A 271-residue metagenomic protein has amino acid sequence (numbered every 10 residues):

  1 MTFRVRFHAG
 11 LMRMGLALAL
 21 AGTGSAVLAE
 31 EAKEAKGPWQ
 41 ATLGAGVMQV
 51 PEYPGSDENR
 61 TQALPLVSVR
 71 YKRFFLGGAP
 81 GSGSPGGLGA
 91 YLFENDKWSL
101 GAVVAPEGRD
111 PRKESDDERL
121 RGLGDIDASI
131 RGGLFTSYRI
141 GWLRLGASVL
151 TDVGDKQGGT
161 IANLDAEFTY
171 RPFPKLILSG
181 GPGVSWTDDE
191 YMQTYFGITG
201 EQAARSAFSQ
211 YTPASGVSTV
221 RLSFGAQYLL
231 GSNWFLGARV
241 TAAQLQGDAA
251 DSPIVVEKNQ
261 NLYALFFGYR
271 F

Functional and structural regions predicted by a protein language model:
M1-P38, S56: Cleavable N-terminal export/targeting peptides
E30-S84: Short glycine/proline- and aromatic-enriched beta-strand/turn motifs that initiate or cap beta-hairpins
W39, N59-P65, I126-G132, G158-A162 (+2 more regions): Residues that define the transmembrane beta-barrel architecture of outer-membrane proteins
L43-Q49, V69, G78-P80, A102-P106 (+3 more regions): Transmembrane beta-barrel strands of outer-membrane/channel proteins
A45-Q49, P65-Y71, G86-Y91, L134-Y138 (+5 more regions): Residues on the lipid-exposed face of transmembrane beta-strands in outer-membrane beta-barrel proteins
R73-G77, W98, W142-L145, P174-L178 (+1 more regions): Repeated loop/turn-to-beta-strand initiation elements of outer-membrane beta-barrel proteins
A105, P111-L123, S179-R221: Outer-membrane beta-barrel translocator/channel fold
Q227-F271: Predominantly the C-terminal beta-signal and adjacent terminal strand-loop region of outer-membrane beta-barrel
